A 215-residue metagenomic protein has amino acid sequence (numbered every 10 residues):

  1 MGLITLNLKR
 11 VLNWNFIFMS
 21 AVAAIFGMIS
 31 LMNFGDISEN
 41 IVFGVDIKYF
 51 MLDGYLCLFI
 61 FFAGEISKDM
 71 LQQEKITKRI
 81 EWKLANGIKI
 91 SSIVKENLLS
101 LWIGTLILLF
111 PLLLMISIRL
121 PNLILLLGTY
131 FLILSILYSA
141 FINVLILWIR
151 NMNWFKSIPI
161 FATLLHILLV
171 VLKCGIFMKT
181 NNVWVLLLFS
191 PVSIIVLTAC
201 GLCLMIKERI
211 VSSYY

Functional and structural regions predicted by a protein language model:
M1-T77, V94-Y215: Hydrophobic alpha-helical transmembrane segments of membrane proteins
W82-I90: Short helix-to-coil transition segments within interhelical loops that connect adjacent transmembrane helices
